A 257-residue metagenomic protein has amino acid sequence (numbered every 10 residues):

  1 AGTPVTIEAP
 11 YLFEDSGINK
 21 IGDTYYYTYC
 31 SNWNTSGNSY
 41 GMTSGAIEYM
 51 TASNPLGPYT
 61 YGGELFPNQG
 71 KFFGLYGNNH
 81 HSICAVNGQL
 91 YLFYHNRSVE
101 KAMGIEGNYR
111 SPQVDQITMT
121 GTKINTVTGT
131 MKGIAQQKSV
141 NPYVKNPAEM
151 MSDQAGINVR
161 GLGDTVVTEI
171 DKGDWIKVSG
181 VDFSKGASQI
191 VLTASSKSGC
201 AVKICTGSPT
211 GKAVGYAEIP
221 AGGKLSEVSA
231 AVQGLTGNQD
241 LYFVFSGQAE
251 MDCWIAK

Functional and structural regions predicted by a protein language model:
A1-K257: Carbohydrate-active catalytic/glycan-binding domains of CAZyme proteins, especially the secreted or lumenal ectodomains
